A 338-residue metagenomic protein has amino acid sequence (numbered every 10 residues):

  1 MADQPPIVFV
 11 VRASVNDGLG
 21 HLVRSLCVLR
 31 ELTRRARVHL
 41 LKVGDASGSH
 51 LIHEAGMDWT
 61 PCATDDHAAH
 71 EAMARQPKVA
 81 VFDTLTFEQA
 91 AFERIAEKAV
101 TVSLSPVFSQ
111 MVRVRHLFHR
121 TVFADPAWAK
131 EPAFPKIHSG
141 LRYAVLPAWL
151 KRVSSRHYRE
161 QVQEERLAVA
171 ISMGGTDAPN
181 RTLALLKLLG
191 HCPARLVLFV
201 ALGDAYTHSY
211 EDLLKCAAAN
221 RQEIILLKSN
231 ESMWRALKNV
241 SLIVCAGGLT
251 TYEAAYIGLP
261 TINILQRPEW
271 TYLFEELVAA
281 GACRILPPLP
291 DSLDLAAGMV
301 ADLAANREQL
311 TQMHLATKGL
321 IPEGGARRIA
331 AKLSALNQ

Functional and structural regions predicted by a protein language model:
F9-L32, V43-A133, I137: Active-site and donor-binding regions of nucleotide-sugar-utilizing enzymes
V114-N180, H208-Y210: A nucleotide-sugar donor-handling region in carbohydrate enzymes
S155, Q163-V240: Donor-nucleotide binding loops and adjacent catalytic segments primarily of GT-B fold Leloir glycosyltransferases
K238-L249: Acidic donor-binding loop of glycosyltransferase active sites
I243-C245, P260-E269: Short hydrophobic beta-strand element within catalytic cores of glycosyltransferases and related nucleotide-activated
I285, D291-Q309: C-terminal "capping" alpha-helix adjacent to the active site of nucleotide-linked donor transferases in cell-envelope
D302, Q309-E323: A short, well-ordered alpha-helix in the C-terminal region of glycosyltransferases
P322-Q338: C-terminal alpha-helical cap of glycosyltransferases
